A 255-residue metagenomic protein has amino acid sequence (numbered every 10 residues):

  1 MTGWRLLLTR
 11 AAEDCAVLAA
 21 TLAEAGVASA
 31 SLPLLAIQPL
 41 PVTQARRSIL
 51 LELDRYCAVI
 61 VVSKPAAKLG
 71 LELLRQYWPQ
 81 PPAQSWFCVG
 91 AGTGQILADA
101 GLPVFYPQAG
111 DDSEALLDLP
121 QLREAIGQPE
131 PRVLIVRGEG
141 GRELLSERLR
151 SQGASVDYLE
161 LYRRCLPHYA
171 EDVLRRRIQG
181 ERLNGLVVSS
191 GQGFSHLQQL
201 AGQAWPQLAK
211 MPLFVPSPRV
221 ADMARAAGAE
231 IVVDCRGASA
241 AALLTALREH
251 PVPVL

Functional and structural regions predicted by a protein language model:
M1-L255: Signature of uroporphyrinogen-III synthase
